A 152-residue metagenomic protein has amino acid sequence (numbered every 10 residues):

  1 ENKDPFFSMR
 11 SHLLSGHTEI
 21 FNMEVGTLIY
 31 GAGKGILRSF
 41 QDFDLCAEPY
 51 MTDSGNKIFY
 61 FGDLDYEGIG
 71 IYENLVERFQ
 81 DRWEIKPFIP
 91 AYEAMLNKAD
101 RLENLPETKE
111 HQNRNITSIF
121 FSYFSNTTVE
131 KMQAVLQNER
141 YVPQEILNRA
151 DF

Functional and structural regions predicted by a protein language model:
N2-S54, E67, R82-M95: Acidic, glycine-rich catalytic loops of TOPRIM or P-loop NTPase phosphate-binding modules used across DNA replication
K57-D65: Acidic beta-strand-to-loop metal/phosphate-binding motif
Y72-E73: Histidine/acidic-residue-rich catalytic or RNA/ligand-binding cores of hydrolases and nuclease-related proteins
D81-P90, N97-F152: C-terminal tail/extension regions appended to the core domain(s) of diverse proteins
